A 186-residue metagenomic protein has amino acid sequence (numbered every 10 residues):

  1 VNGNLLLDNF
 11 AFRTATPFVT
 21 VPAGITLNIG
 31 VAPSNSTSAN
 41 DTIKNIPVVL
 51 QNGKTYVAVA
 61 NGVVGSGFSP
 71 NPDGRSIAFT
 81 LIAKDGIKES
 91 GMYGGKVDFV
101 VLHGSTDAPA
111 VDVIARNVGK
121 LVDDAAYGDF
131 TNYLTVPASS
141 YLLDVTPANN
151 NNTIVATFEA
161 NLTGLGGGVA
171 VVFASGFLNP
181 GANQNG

Functional and structural regions predicted by a protein language model:
V1-G186: Intrinsically disordered, low-complexity polar regions and short flexible loop motifs
